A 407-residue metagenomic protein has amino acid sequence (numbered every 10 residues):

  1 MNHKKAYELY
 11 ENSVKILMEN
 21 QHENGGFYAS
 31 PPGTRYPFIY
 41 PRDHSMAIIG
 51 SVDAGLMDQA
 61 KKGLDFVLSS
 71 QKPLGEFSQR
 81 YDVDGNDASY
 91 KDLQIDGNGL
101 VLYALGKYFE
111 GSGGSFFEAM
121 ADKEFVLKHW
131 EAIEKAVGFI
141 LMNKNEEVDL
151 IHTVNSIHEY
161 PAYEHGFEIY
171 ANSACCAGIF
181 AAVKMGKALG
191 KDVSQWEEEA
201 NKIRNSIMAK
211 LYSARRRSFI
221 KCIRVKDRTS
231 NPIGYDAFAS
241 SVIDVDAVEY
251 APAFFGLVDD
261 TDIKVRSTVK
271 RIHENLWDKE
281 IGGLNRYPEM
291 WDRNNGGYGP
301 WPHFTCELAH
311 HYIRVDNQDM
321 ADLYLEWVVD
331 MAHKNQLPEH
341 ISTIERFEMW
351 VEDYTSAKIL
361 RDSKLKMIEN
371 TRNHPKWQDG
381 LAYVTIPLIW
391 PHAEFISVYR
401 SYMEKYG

Functional and structural regions predicted by a protein language model:
M1-E8, S51-L64, Y108-E134, V183-N201 (+3 more regions): Structural helix-adjacent loops and short alpha-helical linkers that scaffold large soluble proteins
M1-I39, Q59-K62, F66, G75-F77 (+2 more regions): Low-complexity, Ser/Thr/Pro/Gly-enriched N-terminal "stalk/linker" regions
A6, V137, N145-E146, G166-S173 (+1 more regions): Extended ligand-binding clefts on enzyme/binding-domain cores
N12-E19, K62, F66-S70, A132-N143 (+6 more regions): Alpha-helical scaffold segments in carbohydrate-active enzymes
N24-P37, Q79-Y81, N86-G99, K107 (+5 more regions): The feature captures the catalytic groove of carbohydrate-active enzymes
P37-E146, N172, L388-Y402: Aromatic-rich carbohydrate-recognition surfaces in CAZymes
A47, A182, E307-L308: Structural register within alpha-helical repeat arrays
S78, A88-E110, A237-I263, P300-G407: C-terminal capping/lid segments that line or modulate ligand- or cofactor-binding pockets
